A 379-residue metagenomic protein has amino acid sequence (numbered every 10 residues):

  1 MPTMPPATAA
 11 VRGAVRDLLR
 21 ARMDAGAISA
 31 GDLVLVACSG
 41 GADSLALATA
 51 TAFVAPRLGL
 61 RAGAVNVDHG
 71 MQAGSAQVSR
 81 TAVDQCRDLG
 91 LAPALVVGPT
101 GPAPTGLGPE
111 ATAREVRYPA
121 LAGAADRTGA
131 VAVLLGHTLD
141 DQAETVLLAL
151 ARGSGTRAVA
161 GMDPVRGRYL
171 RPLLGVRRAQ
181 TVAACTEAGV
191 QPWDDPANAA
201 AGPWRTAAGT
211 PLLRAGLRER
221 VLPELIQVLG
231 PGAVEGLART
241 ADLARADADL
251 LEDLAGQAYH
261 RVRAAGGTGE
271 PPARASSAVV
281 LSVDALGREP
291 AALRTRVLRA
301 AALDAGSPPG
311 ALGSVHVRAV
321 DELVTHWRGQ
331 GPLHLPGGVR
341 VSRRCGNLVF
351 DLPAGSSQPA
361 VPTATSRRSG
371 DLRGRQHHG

Functional and structural regions predicted by a protein language model:
M1-E219: Core alpha/beta nucleotide-donor-binding catalytic domains of modification enzymes
P2-D43, A55, G63, H69 (+4 more regions): AMP-forming adenylation/ATP pyrophosphatase catalytic core
T138-R318: Flexible helical/loop "lid" subdomain adjacent to adenine-nucleotide binding pockets
